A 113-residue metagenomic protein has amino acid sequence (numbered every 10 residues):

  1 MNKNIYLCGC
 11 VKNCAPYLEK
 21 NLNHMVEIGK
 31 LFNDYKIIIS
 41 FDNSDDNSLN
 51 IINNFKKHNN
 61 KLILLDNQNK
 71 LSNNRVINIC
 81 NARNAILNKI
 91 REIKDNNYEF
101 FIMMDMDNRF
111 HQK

Functional and structural regions predicted by a protein language model:
K3-G9, M25, Y35-I39: Hydrophobic targeting segments
G9-V11, F41, D105: Short beta-strand/turn micro-motifs composed of small residues that flank or help shape donor/cofactor-binding pockets
C14-G29: Short, well-formed alpha-helical segments that are part of the catalytic scaffolds of diverse glycosyltransferases
Y17-E19, D46-N54: Acidic helix N-cap motif at the loop->helix transition within catalytic regions of sugar-transfer enzymes
S40-N50, N69: A conserved acidic beta->alpha catalytic loop
K57-Y98: Active-site-proximal specificity loops/subdomain of glycosyltransferases
D95-R109: Short beta-strand-to-loop acidic/aromatic patch adjacent to the donor-nucleotide binding site
